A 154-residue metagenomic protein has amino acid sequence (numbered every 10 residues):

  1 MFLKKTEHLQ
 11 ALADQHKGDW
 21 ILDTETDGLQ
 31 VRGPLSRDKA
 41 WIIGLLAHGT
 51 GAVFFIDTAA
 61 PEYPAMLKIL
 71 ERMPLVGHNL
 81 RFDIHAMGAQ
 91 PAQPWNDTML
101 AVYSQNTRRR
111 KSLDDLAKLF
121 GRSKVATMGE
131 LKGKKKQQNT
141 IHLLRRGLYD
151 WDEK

Functional and structural regions predicted by a protein language model:
M1-T24, G28-Q30, A59: N-terminal accessory regions of nucleic-acid-interacting proteins
F2-K4, Q30, P34-K154: Active-site-proximal helix-loop-helix substrate-binding element of RNase H-like nuclease domains
